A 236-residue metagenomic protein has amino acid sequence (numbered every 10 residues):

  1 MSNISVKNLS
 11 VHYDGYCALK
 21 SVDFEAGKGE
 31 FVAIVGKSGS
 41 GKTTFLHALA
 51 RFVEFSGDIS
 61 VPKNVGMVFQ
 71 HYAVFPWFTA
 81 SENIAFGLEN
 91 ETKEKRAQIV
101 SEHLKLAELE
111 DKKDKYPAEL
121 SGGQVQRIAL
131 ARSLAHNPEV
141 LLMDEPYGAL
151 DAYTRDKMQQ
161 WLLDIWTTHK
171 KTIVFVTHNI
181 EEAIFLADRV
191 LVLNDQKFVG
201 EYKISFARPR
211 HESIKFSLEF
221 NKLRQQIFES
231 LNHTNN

Functional and structural regions predicted by a protein language model:
V35-K37: The feature captures the beta-strand-to-loop junction immediately N-terminal to the Walker
A50: Helix-to-loop junction immediately C-terminal to a conserved catalytic motif
F78-A85: Short coil-to-helix segment of the ABC ATPase nucleotide-binding domain corresponding to the Q-loop/switch region
E94-K112, D164: Conserved ABC ATPase "signature" region
K115-A118, H136: Conserved signature/switch motifs of ABC ATPase nucleotide-binding domains
L130: Hydrophobic anchor residue at the start of the ABC signature
L141-D144: Catalytic Walker B motif of ABC-type/P-loop ATPase nucleotide-binding domains
